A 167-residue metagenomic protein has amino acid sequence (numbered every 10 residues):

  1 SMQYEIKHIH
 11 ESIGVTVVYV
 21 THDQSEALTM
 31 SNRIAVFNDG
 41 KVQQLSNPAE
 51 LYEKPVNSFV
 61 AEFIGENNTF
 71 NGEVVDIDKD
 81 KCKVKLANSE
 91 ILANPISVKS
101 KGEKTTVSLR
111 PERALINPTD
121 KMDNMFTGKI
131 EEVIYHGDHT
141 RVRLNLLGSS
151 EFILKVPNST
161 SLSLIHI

Functional and structural regions predicted by a protein language model:
S1-F59: ABC ATPase nucleotide-binding domains
Y4, S58, G72, G128-E131: Small-residue-enriched segments and motifs
K7, R33, P48, T69 (+2 more regions): Generic alpha-helical hydrophobic packing signal
S25, P48, A61, N88 (+1 more regions): Generic secondary-structure boundary/loop-capping signal
N47-K81: ABC transporter nucleotide-binding domain
N67, I77-I165: Non-catalytic connector elements of ABC transporters
